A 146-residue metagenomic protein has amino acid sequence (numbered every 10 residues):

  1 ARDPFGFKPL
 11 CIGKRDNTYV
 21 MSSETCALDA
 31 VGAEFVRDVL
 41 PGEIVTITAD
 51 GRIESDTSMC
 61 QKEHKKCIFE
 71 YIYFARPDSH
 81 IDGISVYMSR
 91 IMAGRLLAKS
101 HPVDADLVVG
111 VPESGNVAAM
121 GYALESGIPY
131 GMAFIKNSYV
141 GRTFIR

Functional and structural regions predicted by a protein language model:
A1-G115, A123-R146: N-terminal segments that mediate ammonia production and transfer in glutamine-dependent amidotransferase systems
